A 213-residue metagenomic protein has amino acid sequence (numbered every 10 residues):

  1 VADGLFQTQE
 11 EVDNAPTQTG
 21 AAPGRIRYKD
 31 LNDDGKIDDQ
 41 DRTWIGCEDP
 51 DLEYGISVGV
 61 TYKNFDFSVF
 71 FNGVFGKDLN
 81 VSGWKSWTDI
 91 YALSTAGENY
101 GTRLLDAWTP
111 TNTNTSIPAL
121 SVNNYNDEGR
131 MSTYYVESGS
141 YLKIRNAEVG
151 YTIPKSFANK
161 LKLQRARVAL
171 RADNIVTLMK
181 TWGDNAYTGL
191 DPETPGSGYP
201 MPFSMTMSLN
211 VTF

Functional and structural regions predicted by a protein language model:
V1-A2, T102-A107, G129, T177-F213: C-terminal beta-signal and terminal closure region of outer-membrane beta-barrel proteins
V1-G46, T88-D89: Conserved small-residue
L5, D13-N14, T19-P23, V74-R167 (+1 more regions): Extracytoplasmic gating/loop element in the C-terminal half of outer-membrane beta-barrel translocons and assembly
L52, K63-F65, S140, K162-A166 (+1 more regions): Outer-envelope beta-barrel architecture signal
G55-S57, N146-G150, T206-S208: Membrane-embedded beta-strand positions in outer-membrane beta-barrel channels/transporters
T61, N72-V74, R171-I175, T212: Outer-membrane beta-barrel pore domains and translocons
N64-F67, S156-F157: Repeated loop/turn-to-beta-strand initiation elements of outer-membrane beta-barrel proteins
V69, V168-L170, L209: Membrane-embedded beta-strand positions of outer-membrane beta-barrel proteins
